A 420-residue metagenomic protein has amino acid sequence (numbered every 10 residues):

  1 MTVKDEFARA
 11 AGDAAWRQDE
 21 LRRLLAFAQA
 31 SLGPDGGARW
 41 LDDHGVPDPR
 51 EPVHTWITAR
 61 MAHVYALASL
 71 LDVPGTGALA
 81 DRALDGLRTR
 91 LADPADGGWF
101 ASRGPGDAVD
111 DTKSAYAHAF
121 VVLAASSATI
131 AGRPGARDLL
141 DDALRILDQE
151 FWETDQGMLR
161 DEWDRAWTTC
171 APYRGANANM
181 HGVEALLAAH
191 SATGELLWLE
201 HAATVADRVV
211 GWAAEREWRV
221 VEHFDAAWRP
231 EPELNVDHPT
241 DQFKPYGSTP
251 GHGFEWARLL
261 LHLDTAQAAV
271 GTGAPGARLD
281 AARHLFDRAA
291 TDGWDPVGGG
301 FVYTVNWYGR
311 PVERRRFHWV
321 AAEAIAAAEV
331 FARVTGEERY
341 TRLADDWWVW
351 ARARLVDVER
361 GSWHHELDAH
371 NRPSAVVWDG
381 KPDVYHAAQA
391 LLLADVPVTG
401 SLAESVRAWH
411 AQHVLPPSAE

Functional and structural regions predicted by a protein language model:
M1-E420: Glycan-recognition and catalytic cores of secretory/periplasmic carbohydrate-active enzymes
